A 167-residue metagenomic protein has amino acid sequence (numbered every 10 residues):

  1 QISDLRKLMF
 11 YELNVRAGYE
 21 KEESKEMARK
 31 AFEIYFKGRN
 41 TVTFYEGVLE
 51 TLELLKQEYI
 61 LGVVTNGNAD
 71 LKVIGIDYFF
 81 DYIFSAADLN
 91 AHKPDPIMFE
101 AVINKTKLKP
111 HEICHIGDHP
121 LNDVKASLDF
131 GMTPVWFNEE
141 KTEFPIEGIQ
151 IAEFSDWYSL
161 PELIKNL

Functional and structural regions predicted by a protein language model:
Q1-F32: A metal-dependent, Asp-based hydrolase signature
Q1-I2, N40, P94: Conserved acidic
R16-A17, G38, A86-A87: Alpha-helix C-capping/helix-to-loop hinge sites
E22-K25, L49, E53, Y59-L167: Asp-based, Mg2+/Mn2+-dependent phosphohydrolase catalytic module
F32-E33, V64: Short beta-strands and strand-loop turn motifs
E33-V42: Surface-exposed cleft-lining segments at the edges of enzyme active sites
Y45-E46: Active-site core of PLP-dependent enzymes with the aminotransferase class I/II
